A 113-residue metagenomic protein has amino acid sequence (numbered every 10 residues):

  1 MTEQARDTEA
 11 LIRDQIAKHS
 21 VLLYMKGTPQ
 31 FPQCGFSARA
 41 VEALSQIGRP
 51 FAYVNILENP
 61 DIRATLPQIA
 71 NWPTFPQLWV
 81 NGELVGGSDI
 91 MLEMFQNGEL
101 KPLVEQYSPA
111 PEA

Functional and structural regions predicted by a protein language model:
M1-L22, E112-A113: N-terminal leader/targeting and pre-domain segments
I12-P50: Local sequence-structure signature of Cys/Sec-based thiol-disulfide redox active-site neighborhoods
Y24, Q77-N81: Acidic beta-strand-to-loop metal/phosphate-binding motif
G48-A64: Thiol-based oxidoreductase modules, predominantly thioredoxin-like and allied folds used for disulfide exchange
Q68-T74: Thiol/disulfide oxidoreductase modules built on the thioredoxin-like
V80-E112: Non-catalytic, surface beta->alpha helical segment in thiol-disulfide oxidoreductase systems
